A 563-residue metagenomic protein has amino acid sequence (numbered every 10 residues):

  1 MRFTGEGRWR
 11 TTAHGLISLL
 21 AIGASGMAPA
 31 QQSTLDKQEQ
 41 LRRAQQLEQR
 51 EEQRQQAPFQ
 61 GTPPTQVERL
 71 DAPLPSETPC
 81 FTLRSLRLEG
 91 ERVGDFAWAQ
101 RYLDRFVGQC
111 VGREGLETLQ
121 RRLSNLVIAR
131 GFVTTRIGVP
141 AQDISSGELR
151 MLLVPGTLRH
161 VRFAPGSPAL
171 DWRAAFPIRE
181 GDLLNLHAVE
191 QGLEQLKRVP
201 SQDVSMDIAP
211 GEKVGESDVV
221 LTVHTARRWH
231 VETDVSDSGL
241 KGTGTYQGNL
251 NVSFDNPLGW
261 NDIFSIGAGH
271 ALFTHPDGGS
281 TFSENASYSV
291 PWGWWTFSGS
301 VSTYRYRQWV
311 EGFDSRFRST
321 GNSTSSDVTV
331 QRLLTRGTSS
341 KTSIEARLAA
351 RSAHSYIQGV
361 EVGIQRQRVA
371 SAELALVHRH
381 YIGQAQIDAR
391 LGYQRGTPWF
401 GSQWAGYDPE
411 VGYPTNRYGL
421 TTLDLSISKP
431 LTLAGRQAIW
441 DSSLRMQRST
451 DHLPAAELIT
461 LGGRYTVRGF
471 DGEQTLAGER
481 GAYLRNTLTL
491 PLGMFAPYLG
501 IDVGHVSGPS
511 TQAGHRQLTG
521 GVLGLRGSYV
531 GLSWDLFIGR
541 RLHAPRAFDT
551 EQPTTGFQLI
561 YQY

Functional and structural regions predicted by a protein language model:
Q31-G239, A268-F282, T421, S443-R445: Periplasmic polypeptide-binding modules associated with outer-membrane biogenesis and secretion
L170, N185-A385, F548-Q562: Gram-negative/organellar outer-membrane beta-barrel architecture
G181, S236-S238, A271-T274, G312-F317 (+5 more regions): Extracellular loop and loop/strand-boundary signature of outer-membrane beta-barrel proteins
V231-T233, D262-I266, F297-G299, T342-A346 (+9 more regions): Transmembrane beta-strands of outer-membrane beta-barrel proteins
H275-D277, F297, Y306-E311, A353-G359 (+5 more regions): Outer-membrane beta-barrel proteins
H354-M494, L499-V503, S507-P509: C-terminal outer-membrane beta-barrel translocator/porin domains of Gram-negative envelope proteins and their
Q512-Y563: C-terminal beta-signal and terminal closure region of outer-membrane beta-barrel proteins
